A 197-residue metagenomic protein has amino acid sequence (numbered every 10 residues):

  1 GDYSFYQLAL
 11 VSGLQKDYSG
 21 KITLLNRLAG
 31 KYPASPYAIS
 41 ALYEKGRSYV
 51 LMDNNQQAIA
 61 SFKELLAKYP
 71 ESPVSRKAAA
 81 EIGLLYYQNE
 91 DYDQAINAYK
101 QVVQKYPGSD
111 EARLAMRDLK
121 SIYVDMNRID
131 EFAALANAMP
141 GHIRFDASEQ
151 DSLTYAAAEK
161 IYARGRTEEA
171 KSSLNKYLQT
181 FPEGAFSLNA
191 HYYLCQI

Functional and structural regions predicted by a protein language model:
G1-I197: Acidic, polar-rich low-complexity tracts and alpha-helical solenoid repeat scaffolds
